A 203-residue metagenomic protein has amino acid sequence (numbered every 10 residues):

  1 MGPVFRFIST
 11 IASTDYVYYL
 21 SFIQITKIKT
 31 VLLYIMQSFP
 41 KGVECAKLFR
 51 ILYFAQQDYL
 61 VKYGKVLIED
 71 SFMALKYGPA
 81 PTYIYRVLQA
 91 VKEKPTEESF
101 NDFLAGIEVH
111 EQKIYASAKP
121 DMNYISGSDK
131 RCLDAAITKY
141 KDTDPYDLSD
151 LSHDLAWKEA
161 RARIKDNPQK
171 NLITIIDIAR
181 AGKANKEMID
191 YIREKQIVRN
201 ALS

Functional and structural regions predicted by a protein language model:
G2-S203: Domain-edge interaction signal
